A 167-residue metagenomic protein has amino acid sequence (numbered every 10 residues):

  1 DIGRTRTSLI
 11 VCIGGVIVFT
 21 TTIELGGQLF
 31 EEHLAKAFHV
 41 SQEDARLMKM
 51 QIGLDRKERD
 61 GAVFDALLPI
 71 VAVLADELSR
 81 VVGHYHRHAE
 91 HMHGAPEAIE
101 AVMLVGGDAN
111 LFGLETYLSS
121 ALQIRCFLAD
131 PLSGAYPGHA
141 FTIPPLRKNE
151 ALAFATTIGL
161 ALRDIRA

Functional and structural regions predicted by a protein language model:
D1-A167: Hydrophobic/aromatic-enriched cytosolic interaction surfaces used to assemble or bind macromolecules
